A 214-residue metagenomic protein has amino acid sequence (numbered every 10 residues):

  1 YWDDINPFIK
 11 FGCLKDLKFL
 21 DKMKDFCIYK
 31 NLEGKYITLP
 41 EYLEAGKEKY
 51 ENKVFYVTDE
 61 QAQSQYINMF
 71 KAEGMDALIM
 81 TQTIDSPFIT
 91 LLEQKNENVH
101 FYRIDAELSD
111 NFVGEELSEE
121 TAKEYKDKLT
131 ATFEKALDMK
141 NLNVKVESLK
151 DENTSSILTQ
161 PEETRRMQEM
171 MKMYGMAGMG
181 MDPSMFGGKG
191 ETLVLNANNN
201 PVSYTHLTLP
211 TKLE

Functional and structural regions predicted by a protein language model:
Y1-L207: Conserved GHKL (Bergerat-fold) ATPase module
H206, T211-E214: Single conserved hydrophobic/aromatic residue that forms the stacking wall/gate of nucleotide- or nucleobase-binding
